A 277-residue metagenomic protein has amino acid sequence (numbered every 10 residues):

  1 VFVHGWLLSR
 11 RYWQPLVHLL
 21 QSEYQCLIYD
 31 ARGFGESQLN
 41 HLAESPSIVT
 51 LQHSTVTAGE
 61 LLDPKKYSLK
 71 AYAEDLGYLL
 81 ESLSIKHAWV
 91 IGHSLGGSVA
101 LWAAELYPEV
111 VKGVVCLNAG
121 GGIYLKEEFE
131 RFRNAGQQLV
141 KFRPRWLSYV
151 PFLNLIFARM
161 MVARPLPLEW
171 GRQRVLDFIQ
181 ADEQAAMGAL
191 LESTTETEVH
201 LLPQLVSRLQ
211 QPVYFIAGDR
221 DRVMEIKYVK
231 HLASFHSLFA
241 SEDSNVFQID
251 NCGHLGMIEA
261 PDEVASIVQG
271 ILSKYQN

Functional and structural regions predicted by a protein language model:
H4-W6, A88, G92-S94, G218: Conserved alpha/beta-hydrolase "nucleophile elbow" surrounding the catalytic nucleophile
G5-P15, C26: Serine-hydrolase catalytic-loop signature spanning alpha/beta hydrolases and amidase-signature enzymes
H18, I28-I91, L95, S266: Active-site loop/oxyanion-hole signature of alpha/beta-hydrolase fold enzymes
V99-A103: Hydrolases whose catalytic domains are alpha/beta-hydrolase-1, hotdog thioesterase, or metallo-beta-lactamase-like
E105, K112-R145: Flexible "cap/lid" loop of the alpha/beta hydrolase fold
L125-E130, L147-R208: Conserved alpha/beta-hydrolase catalytic His-Asp/Glu region
R208-C252, I258: Conserved loop-alpha-helix segment in the C-terminal half of the alpha/beta-hydrolase fold that carries the catalytic
I258-G270: Post-His helix in hydrolase/transferase enzymes
